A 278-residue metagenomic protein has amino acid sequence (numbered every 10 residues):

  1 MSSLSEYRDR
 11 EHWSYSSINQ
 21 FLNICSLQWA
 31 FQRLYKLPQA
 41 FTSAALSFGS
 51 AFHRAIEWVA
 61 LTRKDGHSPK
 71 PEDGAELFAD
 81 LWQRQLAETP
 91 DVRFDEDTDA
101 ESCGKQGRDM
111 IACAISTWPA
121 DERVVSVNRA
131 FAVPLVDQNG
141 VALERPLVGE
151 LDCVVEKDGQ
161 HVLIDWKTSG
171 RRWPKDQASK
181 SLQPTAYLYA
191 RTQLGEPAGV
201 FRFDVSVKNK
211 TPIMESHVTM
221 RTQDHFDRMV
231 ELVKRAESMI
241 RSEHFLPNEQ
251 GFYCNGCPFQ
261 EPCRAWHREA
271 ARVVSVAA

Functional and structural regions predicted by a protein language model:
M1-I24: Terminal, charged accessory segments of proteins
L4, R8, Q83, D176-Q177 (+1 more regions): Metal-dependent nuclease catalytic regions and adjoining charged, substrate-binding loops involved in nucleic-acid end
S5-R10, S26-Q39, T89-P90, L163 (+1 more regions): Short amphipathic alpha-helical segments and their helix-coil junctions
Q20, I24-K64, G104, R108 (+2 more regions): Nuclease catalytic cores
F21-A30, A51-H53, K70-D91, P197-N209: Short, compositionally biased low-complexity segments
Y35, E57-K64, I115, L135 (+3 more regions): Hydrophobic/aromatic-lined pockets within catalytic cores
A55-D137: A non-catalytic, helix-rich entry segment at domain boundaries
R129-L232: Mg2+/Mn2+-dependent nuclease catalytic core
